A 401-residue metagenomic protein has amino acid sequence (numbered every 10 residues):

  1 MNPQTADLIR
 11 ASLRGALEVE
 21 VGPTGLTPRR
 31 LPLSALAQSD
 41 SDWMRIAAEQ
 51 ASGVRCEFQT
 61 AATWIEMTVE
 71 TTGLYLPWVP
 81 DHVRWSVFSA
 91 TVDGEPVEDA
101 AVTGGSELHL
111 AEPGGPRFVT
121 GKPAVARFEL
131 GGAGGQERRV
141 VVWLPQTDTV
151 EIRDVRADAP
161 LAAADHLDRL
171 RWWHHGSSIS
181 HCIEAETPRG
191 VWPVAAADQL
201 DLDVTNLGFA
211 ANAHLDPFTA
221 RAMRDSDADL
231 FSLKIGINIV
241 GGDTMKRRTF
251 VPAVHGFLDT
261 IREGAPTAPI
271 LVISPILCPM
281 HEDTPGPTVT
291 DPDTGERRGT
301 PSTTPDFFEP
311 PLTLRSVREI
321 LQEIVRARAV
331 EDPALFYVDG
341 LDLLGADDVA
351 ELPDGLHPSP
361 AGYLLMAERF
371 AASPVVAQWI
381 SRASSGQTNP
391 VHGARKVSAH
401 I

Functional and structural regions predicted by a protein language model:
M1-R171, P292, V375-I401: N-terminal secretory targeting modules
V140-D227: Serine-esterase "nucleophile elbow" of acetyl-processing enzymes
A196, L215-E263, P275-D283, T300: Oxyanion-hole/transition-state-stabilizing segment in secreted/luminal serine hydrolases and related acyltransferases
M245-A253, E309-S316, D354, P358: Alpha-helix N-cap and loop-to-helix initiation/capping positions
V251, H255, R318, P360-A371: Short, amphipathic alpha-helical "lid/cap" segments that border enzyme active or binding sites
A265-I270: A short helix->loop->beta-strand "cap" motif at the edges of active sites that frequently abuts
E282-V338, L365: Substrate-gating cap/lid alpha-helix
